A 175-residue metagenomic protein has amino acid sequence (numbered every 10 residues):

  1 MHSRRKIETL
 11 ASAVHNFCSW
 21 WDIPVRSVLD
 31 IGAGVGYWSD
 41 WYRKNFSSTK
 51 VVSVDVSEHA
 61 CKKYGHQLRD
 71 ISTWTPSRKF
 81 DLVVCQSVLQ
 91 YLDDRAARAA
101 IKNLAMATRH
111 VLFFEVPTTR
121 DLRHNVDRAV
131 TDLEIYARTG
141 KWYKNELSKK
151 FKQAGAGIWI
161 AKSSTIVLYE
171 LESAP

Functional and structural regions predicted by a protein language model:
M1-R78, L92-A99, N103-P175: Class I (Rossmann-like) S-adenosyl-L-methionine-dependent methyltransferase catalytic domain, capturing the SAM-binding
V84: A conserved beta-strand element that flanks and buttresses the S-adenosyl-L-methionine
V88: Hydrophobic adenine-recognition pocket in adenosine-nucleotide-binding enzymes
